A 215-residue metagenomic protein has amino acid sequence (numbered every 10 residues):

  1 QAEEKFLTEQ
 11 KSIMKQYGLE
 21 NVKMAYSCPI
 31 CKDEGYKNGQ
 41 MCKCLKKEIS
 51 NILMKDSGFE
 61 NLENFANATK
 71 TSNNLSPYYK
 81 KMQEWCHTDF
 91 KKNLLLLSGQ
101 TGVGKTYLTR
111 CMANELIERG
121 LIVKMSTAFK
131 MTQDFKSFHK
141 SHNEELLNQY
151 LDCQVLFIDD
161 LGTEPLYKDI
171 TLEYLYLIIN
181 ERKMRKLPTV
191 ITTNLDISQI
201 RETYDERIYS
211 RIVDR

Functional and structural regions predicted by a protein language model:
K15-F59: Interdomain "pre-motor" coupling segment immediately N-terminal to P-loop NTPase/helicase cores
F59-L95: Pre-Walker A (pre-P-loop) alpha-helix and adjacent loop at the N terminus of AAA/AAA+ ATPase modules, a conserved
N74-K80, I117-C153, P165-L172: Short glycine-rich substrate-engagement loop in P-loop NTPases that contacts/grips substrate
K91-T109: Walker A/P-loop nucleotide-binding motif
N93, L121-I122, D152-V155, R185-I191: Loop/turn-to-beta-strand initiation segments
Y107-L121: P-loop NTPase Walker A phosphate-binding motif
M131-S141, T163-R215: Replace "adjacent to P-loop NTPase cores in ATP/GTP-dependent enzymes" with "adjacent to NTP-binding cores
I158-D159: Hydrophobic residues in beta-strands of the RecA-like P-loop NTPase core, especially within AAA+ ATPase
